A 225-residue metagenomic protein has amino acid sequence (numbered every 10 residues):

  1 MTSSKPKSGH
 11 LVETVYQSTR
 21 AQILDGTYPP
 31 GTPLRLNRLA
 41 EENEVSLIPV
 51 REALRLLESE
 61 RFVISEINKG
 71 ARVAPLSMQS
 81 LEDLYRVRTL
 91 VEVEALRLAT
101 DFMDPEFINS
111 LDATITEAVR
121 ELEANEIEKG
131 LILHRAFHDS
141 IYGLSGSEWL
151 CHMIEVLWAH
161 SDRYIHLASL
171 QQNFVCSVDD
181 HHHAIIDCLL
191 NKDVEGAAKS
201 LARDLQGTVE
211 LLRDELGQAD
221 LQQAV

Functional and structural regions predicted by a protein language model:
M1-D101, V209, R213-V225: Short linear motifs at protein or domain termini
K7, D112-V119, A124, H166-V225: C-terminal all-alpha effector/ligand-binding and dimerization domain of prokaryotic HTH-type transcriptional repressors
E13, T89, P105, N109-D112 (+1 more regions): Amphipathic alpha-helical repeat elements characteristic of tetratricopeptide repeat
R20-D25, E82, V119, Y142 (+2 more regions): Solvent-exposed, non-membrane alpha-helical residues enriched in polar/charged side chains
E82-R86, L131, A198, A202: Short amphipathic alpha-helical segments with heptad-repeat character
V87-M103, R135-Q172, T208-L212: Hydrophobic, amphipathic alpha-helical faces that serve as interaction scaffolds
E94, T100-A118: Hydrophobic, well-structured mid-protein blocks that either form specific transmembrane helices
